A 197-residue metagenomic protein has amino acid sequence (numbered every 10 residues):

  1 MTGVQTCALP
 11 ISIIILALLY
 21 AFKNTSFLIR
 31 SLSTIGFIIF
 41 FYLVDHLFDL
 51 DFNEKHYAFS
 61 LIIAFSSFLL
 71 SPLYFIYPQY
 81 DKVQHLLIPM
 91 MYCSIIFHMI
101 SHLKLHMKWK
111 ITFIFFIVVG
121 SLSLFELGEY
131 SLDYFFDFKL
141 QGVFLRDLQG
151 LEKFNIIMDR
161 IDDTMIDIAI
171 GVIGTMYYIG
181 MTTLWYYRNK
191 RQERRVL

Functional and structural regions predicted by a protein language model:
M1-L9: Short, small-residue-biased leader/transition segments that mark boundaries at the very start of proteins
A8-L197: Bulky hydrophobic segments
